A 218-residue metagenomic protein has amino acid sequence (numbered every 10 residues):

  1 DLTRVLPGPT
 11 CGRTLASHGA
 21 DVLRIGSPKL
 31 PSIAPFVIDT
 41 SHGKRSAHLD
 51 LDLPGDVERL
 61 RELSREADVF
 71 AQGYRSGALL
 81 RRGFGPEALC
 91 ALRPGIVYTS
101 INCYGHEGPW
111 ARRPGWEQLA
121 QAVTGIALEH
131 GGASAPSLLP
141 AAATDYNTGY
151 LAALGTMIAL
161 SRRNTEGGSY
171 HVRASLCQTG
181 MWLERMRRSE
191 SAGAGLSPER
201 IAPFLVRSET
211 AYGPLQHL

Functional and structural regions predicted by a protein language model:
D1-Q178, W182-L183, S189-G213: N-terminal helix-loop segment corresponding to the beta1-alpha1 unit of nucleotide/adenylate-binding folds
Q216-L218: C-terminal capping/gating helix-and-loop segments adjacent to ligand/active sites or protein-protein/ligand interfaces
